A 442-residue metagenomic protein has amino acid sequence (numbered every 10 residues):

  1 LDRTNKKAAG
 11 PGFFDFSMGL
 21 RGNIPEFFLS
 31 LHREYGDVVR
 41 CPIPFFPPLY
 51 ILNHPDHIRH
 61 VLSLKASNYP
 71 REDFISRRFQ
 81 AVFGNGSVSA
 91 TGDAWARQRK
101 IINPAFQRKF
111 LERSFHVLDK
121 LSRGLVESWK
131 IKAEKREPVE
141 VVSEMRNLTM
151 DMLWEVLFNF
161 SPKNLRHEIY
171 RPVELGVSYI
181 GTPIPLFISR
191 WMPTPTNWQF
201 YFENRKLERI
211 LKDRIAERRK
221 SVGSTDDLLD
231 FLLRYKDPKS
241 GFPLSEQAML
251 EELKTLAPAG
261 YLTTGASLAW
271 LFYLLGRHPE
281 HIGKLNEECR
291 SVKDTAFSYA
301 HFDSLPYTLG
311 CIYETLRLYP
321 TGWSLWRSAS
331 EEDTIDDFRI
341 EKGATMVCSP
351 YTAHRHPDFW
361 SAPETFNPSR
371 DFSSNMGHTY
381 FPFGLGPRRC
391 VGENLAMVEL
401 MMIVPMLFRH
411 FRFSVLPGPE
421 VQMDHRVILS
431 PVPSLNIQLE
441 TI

Functional and structural regions predicted by a protein language model:
L1-K7, R71-S76, A94, F110-A266 (+1 more regions): Cytochrome P450 heme-thiolate monooxygenase catalytic core
L1-R97, H116-S128, L148, F160-K163 (+5 more regions): N-terminal membrane-proximal hinge/A-helix region immediately C-terminal to the signal-anchor transmembrane segment
M18-G36, R209, D213, A296-D336 (+1 more regions): Conserved cytochrome P450 K-helix E-x-x-R motif and the immediately C-terminal K′/meander segment
R97, K254, A259, A296-A300 (+3 more regions): Cytochrome P450 heme-thiolate "Cys pocket" and heme-binding signature region
V222-D226, N286-L305, L318-F338, A353 (+2 more regions): Cytochrome P450 fold signature focused on the C-terminal beta-domain
Y261-I282, N286-E288, E393-F411: Cytochrome P450 catalytic-core helices
L285, T315, I340-G343, F366 (+3 more regions): Hydrophobic, well-ordered secondary-structure elements that form the walls of internal hydrophobic environments
C348-S374: Conserved cytochrome P450 K-helix/beta-meander segment immediately N-terminal to the heme-binding cysteine loop
